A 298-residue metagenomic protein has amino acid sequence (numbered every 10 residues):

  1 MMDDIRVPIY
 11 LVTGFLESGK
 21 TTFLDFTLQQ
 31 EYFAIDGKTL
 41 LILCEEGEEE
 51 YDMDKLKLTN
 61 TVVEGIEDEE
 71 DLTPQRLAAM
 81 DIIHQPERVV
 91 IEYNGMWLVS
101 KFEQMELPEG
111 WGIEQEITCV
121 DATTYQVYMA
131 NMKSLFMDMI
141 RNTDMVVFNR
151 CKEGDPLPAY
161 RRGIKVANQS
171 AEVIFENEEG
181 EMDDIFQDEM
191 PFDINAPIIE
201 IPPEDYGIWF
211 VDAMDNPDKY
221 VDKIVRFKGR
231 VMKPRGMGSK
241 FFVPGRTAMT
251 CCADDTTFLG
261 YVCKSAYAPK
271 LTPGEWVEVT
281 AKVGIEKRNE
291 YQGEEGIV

Functional and structural regions predicted by a protein language model:
M1-M2, P273: Long, charged, low-complexity, helical-prone intrinsically disordered regions
M2-Q115, C119-Q126: Nucleotide-state-sensitive switch-loop elements of NTP-binding domains
T118, T124, F136, R141-V298: OB-fold and OB-like single-stranded nucleic-acid-recognition modules and their adjacent interaction interfaces
N131-L135: Charged helix-capping and loop-helix junction motifs
